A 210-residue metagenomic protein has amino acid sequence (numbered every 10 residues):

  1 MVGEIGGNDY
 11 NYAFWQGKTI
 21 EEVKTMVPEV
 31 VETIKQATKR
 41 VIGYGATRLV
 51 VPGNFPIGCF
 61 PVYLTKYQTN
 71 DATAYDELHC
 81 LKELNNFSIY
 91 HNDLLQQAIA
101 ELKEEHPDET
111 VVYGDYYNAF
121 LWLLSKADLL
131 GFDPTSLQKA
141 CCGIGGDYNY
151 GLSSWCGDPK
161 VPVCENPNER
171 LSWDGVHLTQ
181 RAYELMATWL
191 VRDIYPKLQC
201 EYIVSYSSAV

Functional and structural regions predicted by a protein language model:
M1-T25, G43, T47-K66, R170: Oxyanion-hole/transition-state-stabilizing segment in secreted/luminal serine hydrolases and related acyltransferases
V23-E29, D76-S88: A short acidic, glycine-rich active-site loop that binds or catalyzes chemistry on phosphate/adenosine moieties
M26, V30-A37, H91, L95-A98 (+1 more regions): Stable alpha-helical elements in mature extracytoplasmic
Q36-R48, Y90-V111: A structural motif corresponding to the C-terminal end of an alpha-helix and its immediate exit/capping segment
P56-K82, Q97, E101-E104, D108-V176 (+1 more regions): Mobile gating loops/cap/lid regions near enzyme active sites that modulate substrate access
T179: Short, conserved phosphate/pyrophosphate- and ester-handling motifs at nucleotide-, phospho-/glycolipid
W189-K197: C-terminal alpha-helix
